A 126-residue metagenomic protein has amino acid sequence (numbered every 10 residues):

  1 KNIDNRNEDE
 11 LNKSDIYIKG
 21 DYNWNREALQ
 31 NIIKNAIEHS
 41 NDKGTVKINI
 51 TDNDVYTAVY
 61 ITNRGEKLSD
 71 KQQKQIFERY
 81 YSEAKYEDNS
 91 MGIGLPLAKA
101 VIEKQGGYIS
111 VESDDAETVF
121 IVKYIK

Functional and structural regions predicted by a protein language model:
K13-G20: Conserved micro-motifs of the catalytic ATP-binding
N25-L29: A residue-level detector for a conserved hydrophobic packing site within the catalytic ATP-binding domain
N35-I37: Short helix-loop "hinge" at the ATP-lid/N-box region of the Bergerat-fold HATPase_c
K43-V55: Short beta-strand/loop element within the Bergerat-fold HATPase_c
L68-Y80: Short conserved segment of the HATPase_c
G94, A98: Short alpha-helical Gxxx[C/S/T] motif in the catalytic ATP-binding
